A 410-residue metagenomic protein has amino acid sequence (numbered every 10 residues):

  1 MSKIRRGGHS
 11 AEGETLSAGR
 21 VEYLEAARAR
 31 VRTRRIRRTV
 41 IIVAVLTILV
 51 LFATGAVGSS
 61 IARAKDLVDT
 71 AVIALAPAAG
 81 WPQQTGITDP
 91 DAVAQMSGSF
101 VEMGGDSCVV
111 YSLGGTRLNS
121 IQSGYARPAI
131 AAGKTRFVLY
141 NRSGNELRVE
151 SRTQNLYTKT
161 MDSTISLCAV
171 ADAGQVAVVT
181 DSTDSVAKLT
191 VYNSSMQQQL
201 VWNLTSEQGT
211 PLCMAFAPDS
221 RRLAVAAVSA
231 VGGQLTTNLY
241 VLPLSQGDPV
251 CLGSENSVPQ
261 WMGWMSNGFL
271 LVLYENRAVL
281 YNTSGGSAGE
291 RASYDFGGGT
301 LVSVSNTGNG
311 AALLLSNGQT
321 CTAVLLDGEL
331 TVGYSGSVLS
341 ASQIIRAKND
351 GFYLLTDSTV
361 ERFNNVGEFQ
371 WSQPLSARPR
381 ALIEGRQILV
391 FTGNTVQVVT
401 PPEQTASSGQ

Functional and structural regions predicted by a protein language model:
M1-W81, P402-Q410: Sequence/structural signature of beta-propeller modules and their immediately flanking N-terminal secretory/stalk
S59-S60, S107-V109, N145-V149, D184-T190 (+5 more regions): Structural motif
A71-G86, G114-Q122, T153-T160, Q198-L204 (+5 more regions): A short beta-strand motif characteristic of beta-propeller blades
Q84-A94, S123-T135, S163-G174, Q208-F216 (+6 more regions): Repeated scaffold domains used in trafficking and secretory/extracellular systems, primarily beta-propellers
F100, F137-V138, Q175-A177, S220-L223 (+4 more regions): Hydrophobic beta-strand positions that form the internal "hydrophobic ladder" of WD40/Gbeta-like beta-propeller blades
N119-S229: Non-cytosolic head/periplasmic domains of membrane-anchored proteins
S185-L273, R277-V279: Solenoidal tandem-repeat scaffolds enriched in leucines and small polar residues
S284-L375: Intrinsically disordered, low-complexity segments enriched in Gly and acidic/Ser/Thr residues that form flexible
